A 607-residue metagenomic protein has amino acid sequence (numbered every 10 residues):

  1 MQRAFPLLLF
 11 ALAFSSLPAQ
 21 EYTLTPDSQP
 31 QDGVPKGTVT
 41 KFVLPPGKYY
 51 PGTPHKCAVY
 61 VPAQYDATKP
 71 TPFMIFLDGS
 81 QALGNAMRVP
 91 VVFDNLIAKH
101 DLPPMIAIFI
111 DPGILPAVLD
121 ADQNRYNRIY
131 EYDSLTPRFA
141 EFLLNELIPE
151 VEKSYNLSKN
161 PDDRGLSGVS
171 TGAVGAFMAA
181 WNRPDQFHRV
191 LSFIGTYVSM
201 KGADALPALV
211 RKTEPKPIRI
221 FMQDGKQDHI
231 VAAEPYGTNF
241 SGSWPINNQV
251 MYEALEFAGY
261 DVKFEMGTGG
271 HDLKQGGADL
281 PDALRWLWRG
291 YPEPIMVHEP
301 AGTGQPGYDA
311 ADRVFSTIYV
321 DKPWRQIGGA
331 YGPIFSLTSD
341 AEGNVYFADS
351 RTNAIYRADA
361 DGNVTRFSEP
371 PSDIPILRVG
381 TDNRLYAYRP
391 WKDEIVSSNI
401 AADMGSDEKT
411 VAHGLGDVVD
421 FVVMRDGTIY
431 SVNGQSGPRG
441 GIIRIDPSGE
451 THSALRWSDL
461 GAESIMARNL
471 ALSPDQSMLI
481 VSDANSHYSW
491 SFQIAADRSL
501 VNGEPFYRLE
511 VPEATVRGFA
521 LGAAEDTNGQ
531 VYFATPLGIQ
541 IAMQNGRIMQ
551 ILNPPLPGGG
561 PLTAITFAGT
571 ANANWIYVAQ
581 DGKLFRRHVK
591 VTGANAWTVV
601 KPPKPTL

Functional and structural regions predicted by a protein language model:
Q20-G302: Non-catalytic cap/lid and distal C-terminal segments of serine-dependent acyl enzymes
A301-P323, L500: Blade/loop signatures of beta-propeller domains
R325-G328, T365-P370, S406-H413, H452-D459 (+3 more regions): Beta-propeller fold detector
G329-N344, P370-R389, H413-G441, D459-M478 (+2 more regions): Beta-rich, blade/repeat-based domains predominating in secreted/periplasmic proteins but also intracellular
N344-E369: Beta-propeller domains
S350, P390, G434-S436, A484 (+5 more regions): Short loop/turn segments immediately following the C-termini of beta-strands
N399-D403, S491-L500, H588-W597: Short loop/turn segments immediately following beta-strands, especially the blade-tip and inter-blade linker loops
T563-L607: Blade-level signature of beta-propeller repeat domains, shared across WD40, Kelch, NHL, RCC1 and BNR/Asp-box propellers
